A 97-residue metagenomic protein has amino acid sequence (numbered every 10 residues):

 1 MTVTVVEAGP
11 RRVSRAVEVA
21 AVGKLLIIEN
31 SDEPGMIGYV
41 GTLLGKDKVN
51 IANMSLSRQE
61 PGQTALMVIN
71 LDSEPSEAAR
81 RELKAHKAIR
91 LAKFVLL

Functional and structural regions predicted by a protein language model:
M1-L97: A conserved regulatory-domain signal marking ACT and ACT-like small-molecule sensing domains and adjacent regulatory
